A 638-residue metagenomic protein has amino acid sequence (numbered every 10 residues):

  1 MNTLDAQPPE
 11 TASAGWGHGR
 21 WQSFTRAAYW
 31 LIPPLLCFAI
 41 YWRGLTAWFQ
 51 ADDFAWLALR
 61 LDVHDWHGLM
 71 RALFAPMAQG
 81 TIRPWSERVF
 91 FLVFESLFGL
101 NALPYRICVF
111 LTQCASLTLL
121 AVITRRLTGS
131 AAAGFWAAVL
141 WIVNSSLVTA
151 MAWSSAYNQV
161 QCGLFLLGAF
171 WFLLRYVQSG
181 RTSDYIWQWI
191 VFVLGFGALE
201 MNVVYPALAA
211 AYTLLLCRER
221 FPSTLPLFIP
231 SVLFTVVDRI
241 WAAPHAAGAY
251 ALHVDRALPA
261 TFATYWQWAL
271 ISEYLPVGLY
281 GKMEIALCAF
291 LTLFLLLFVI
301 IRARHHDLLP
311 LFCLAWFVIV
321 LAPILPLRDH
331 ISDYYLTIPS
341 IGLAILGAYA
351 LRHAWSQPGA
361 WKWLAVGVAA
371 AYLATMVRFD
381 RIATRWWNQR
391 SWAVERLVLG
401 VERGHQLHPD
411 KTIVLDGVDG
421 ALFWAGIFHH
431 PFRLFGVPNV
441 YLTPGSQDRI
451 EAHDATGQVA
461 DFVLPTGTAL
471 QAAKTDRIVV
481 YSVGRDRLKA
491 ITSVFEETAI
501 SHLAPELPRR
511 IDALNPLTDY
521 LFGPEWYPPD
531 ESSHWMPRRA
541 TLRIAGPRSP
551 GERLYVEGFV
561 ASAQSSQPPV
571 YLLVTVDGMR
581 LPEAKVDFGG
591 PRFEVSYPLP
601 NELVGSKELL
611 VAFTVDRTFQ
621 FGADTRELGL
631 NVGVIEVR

Functional and structural regions predicted by a protein language model:
N2-A504: Polytopic membrane enzymes that build or remodel cell-surface glycoconjugates and lipids
N2-D5, W16, L399-R638: C-terminal luminal/periplasmic domains and tails of membrane-associated envelope-modifying transferases
